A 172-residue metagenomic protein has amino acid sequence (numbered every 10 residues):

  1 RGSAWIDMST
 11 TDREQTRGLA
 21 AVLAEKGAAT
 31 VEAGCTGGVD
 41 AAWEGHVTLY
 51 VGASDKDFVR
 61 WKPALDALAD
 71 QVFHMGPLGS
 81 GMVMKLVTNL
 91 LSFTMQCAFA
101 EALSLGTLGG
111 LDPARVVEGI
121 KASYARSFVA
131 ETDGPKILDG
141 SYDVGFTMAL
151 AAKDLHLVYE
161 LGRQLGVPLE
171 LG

Functional and structural regions predicted by a protein language model:
G2: Phosphate-coordination loops involved in phosphoryl transfer and adenosine-cofactor binding
W5, T10-F93: Rossmann-fold dinucleotide-binding core
S80-G172: Helical "substrate-binding/catalytic lid" subdomain of Rossmann-like NAD(P)-dependent dehydrogenases/reductases
